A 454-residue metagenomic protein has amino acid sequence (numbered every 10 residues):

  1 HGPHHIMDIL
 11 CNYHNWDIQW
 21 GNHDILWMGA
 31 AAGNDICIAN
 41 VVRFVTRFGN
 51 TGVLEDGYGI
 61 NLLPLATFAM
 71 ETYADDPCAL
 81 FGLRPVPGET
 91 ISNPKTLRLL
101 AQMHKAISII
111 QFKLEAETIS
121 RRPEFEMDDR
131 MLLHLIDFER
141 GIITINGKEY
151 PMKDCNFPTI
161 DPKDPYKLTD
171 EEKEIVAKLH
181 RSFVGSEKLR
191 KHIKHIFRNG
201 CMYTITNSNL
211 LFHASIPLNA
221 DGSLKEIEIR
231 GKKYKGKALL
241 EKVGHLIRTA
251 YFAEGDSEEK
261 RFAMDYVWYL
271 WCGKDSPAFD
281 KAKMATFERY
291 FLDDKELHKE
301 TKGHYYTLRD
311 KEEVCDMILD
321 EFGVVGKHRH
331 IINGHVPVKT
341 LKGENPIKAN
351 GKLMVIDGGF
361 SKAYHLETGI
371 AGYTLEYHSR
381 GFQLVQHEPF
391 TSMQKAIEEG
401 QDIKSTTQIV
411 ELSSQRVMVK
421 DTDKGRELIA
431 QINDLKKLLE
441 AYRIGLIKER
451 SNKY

Functional and structural regions predicted by a protein language model:
H1-Y454: Feature recognizes metal-dependent phosphohydrolase scaffolds
